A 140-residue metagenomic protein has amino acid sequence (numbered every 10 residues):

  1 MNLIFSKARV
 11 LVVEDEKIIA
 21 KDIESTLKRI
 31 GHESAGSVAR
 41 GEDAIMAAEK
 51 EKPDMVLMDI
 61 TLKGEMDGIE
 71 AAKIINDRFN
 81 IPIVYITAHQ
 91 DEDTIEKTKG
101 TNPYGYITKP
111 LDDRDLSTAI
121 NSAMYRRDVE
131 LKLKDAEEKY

Functional and structural regions predicted by a protein language model:
F5-A8, E16-G36: Two-component/phosphorelay signaling modules centered on CheY-like receiver
S6-K7, K52-D54, D77-V84: His-Asp phosphorelay/catalytic-motif detector in bacterial-type signaling
K21, M66-K73, D77, V84 (+1 more regions): Alpha4 helix (beta4-alpha4-beta5 surface) of REC/receiver domains from two-component response regulators
E24, S37-M55: Acidic, metal-coordinating helix/loop segments flanking the phosphotransfer/catalytic sites of two-component signaling
S37, V56, I83, Y106-I107: Two-component signal transduction core modules
D59-I60, T87: Active-site residues of response regulator receiver
D93, I107, L111-I120, D128: C-terminal output helix
M124, E130-L131, E137: Amphipathic, heptad-repeat alpha-helical coiled-coil "signal-transmission/dimerization" linkers that couple sensory
